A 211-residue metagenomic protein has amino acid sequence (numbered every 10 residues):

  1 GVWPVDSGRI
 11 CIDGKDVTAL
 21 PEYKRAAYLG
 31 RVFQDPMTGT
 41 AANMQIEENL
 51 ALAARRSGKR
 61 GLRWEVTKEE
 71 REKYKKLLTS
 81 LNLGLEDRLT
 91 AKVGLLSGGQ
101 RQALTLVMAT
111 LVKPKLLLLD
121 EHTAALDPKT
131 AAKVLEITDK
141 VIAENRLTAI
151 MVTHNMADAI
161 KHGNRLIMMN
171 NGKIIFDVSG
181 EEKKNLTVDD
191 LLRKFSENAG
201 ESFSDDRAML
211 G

Functional and structural regions predicted by a protein language model:
G8-K15, F176-V178: Conserved ABC transporter NBD signature motif
D16-G30, R60-T67, K184-D189: ABC ATPase NBD coupling module
M44-R56: Q-loop/switch helix immediately C-terminal to the Walker
L117-D120: Catalytic Walker B motif of ABC-type/P-loop ATPase nucleotide-binding domains
A131-E144: Helical segment within the ABC ATPase nucleotide-binding domain
T153-H154: H-loop/switch region of ABC-family ATPase nucleotide-binding domains
K173-E197: Conserved beta-strand-loop-alpha-helix hinge in the C-terminal portion of ABC ATPase nucleotide-binding domains
